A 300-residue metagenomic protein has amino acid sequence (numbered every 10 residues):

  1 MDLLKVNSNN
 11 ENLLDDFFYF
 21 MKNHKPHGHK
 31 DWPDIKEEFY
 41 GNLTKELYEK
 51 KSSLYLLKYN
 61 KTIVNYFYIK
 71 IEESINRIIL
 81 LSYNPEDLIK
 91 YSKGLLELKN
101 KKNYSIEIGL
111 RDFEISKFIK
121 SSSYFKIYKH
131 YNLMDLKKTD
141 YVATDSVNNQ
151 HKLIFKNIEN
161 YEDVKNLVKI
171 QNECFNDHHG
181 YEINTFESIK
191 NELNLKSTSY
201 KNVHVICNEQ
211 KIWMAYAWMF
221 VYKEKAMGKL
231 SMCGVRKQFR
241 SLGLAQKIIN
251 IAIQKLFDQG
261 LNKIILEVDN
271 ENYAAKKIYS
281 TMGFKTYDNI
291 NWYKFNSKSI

Functional and structural regions predicted by a protein language model:
M1-Y19, L153-K169: A short beta-loop-alpha structural element at the N-terminal edge of CoA-dependent acyl/N-acetyltransferase catalytic
D31-F39, N148-E224: Flexible, substrate/cofactor-facing loop regions flanked by secondary structure within enzyme catalytic domains
P33-K99, M214-G228: Conserved donor-binding loop and adjoining core beta-sheet/short helix segment in diverse acyl/aminoacyl transferases
K70, L81-N84, G109, R236 (+2 more regions): Residue-level recognition of the GNAT/N-acetyltransferase active site
S82-K152, Y293: Acyl-donor-binding surface of acyltransferase catalytic domains
N84-L98, V235, S241-D258, K277-T281: Conserved acetyl-CoA-binding loop-helix of GNAT-fold acetyltransferases
I106-I108, L230, I264-V268: Conserved hydrophobic beta-strand within the GNAT/NAT acetyltransferase core sheet that lines the active-site cleft
L110-H130, Q246, N270-D288: Conserved active-site alpha-helix within GNAT-family acetyltransferase domains
